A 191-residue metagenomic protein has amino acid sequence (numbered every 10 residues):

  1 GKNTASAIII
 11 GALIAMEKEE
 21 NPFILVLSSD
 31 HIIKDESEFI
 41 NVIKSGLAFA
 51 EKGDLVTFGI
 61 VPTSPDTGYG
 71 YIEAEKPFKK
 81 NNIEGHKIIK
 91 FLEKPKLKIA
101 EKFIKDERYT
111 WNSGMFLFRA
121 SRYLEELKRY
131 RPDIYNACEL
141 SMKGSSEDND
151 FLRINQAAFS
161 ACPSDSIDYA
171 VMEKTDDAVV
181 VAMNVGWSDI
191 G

Functional and structural regions predicted by a protein language model:
G1-F78, K128-Y130: Conserved beta-loop-beta/alpha segment of the NTase-like Rossmann-fold superfamily that binds/positions NTPs
Y71-G191: Catalytic core of tubulin tyrosine ligase-like
